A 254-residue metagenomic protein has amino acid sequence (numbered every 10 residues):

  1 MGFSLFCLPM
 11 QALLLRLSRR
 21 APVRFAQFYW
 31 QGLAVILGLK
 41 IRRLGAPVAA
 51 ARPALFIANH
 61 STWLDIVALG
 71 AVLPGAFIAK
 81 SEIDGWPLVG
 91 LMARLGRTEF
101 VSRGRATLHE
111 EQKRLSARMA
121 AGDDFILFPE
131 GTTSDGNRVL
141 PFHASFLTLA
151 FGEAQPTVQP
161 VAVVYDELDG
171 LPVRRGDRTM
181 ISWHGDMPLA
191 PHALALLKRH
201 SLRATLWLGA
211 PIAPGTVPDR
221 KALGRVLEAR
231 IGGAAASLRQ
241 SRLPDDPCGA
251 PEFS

Functional and structural regions predicted by a protein language model:
M1-L8, G232: Alpha-helical bilayer-embedded segments of polytopic membrane proteins, i.e., transmembrane/intramembrane helices
C7-Q27, A34-I36, R52-A106: Catalytic core of membrane glycerolipid acyltransferases/transacylases, capturing the structured, soluble-facing
F28-P53, L115: A short, well-structured juxtamembrane/interface segment
R52-A58, D123-P129, P156: Generic beta-sheet signal
V89-L91, G104, N137-P218, R225-V226 (+1 more regions): A cross-family acyltransferase "interaction/gating" segment
T98-D124: A membrane-cytosol interface segment of integral membrane proteins
L115, D123-F125, P129-L147: Soluble extracytoplasmic domains of inner/organellar membrane proteins
K221, V226-S254: Cytosolic-facing loops and C-terminal tails of multi-pass membrane proteins
